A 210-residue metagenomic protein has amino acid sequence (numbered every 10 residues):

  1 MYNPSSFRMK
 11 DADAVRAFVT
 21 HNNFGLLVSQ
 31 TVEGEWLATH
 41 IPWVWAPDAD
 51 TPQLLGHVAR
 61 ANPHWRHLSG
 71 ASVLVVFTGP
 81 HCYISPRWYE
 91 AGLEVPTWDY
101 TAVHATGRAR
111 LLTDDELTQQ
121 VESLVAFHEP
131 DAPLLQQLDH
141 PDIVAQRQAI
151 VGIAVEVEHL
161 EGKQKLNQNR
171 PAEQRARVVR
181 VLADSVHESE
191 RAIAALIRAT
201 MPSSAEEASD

Functional and structural regions predicted by a protein language model:
M1-V28: Short, basic/aromatic recognition patches
R16, L93-E94, D142-A145: A generic local secondary-structure boundary/capping motif
N22-R60: Short beta-strand segments
N23, T39, D50-L54, S69-V73 (+2 more regions): A generic structural signal for short beta-strands and their flanking turns/coil linkers
P42, H57, V76, R108 (+1 more regions): Residue-level recognition of well-ordered beta-strand positions that form the cores of beta-sheet-rich folds across
L54-L74, V186-E188, A194-E206: An N-terminal domain-start capping segment
A59-Q120: Short, structured beta-strand-loop surface elements
R110-D210: C-terminal edge-of-domain segments
